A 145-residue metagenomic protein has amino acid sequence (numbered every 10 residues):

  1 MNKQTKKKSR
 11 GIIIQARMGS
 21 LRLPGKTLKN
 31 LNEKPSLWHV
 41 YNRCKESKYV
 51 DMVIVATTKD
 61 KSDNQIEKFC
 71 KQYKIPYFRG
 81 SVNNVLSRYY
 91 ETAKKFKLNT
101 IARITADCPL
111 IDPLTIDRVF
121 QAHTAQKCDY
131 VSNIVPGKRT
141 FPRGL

Functional and structural regions predicted by a protein language model:
N2-P24: N-terminal nucleotide-binding beta1-loop-alpha1 segment
S9-I14, L37, M52-V55: Hydrophobic targeting segments
Q15, I104-T105, I134: Short beta-strand segments
K26-L31: Short glycine-enriched, charge-decorated loop/helix-capping segments at active-site entrances that position
S36-V53, I66-K68, Q72-Y73: A short, N-terminal amphipathic alpha-helix
V50, K97-L98, Q126-D129: Short, high-confidence coil segments that cap the C-terminus of an alpha-helix and link into the following beta-strand
K59-T124: Short phosphate-binding loop-to-helix
I111-L145: Conserved core of the sugar-phosphate nucleotidyltransferase
